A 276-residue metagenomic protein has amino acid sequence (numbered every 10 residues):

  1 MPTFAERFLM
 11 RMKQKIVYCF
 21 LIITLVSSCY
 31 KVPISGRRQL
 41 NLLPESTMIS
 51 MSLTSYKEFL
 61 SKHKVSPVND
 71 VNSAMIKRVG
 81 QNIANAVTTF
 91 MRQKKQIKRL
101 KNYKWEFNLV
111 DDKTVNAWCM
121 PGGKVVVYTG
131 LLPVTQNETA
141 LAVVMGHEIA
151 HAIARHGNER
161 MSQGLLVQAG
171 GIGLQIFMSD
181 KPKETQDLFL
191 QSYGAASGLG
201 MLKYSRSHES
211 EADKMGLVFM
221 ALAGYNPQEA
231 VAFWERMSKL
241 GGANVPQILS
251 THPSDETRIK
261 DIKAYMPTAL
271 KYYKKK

Functional and structural regions predicted by a protein language model:
M1-C29: Sec-dependent bacterial lipoprotein signal peptides
C29-K276: A Zn2+-metalloprotease active-site environment signal
